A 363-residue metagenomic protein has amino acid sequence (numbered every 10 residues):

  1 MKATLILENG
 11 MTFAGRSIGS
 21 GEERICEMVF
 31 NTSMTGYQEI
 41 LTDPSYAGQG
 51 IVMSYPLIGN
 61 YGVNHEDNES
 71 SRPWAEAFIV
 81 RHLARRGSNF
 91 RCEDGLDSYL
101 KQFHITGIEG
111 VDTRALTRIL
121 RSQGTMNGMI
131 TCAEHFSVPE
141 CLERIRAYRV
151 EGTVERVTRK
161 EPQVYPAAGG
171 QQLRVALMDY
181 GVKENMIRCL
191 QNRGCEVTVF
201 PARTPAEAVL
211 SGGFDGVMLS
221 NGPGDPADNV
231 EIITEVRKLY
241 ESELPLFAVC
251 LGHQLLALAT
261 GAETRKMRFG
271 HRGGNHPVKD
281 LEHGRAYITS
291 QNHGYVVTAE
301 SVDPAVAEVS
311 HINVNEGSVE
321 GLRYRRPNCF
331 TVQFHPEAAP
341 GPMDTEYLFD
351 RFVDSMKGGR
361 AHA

Functional and structural regions predicted by a protein language model:
M1-E207, G212, P226, A339 (+1 more regions): RNA-binding accessory domains that recognize and position tRNA/RNA substrates
T106, R174, P245-F247, E263 (+1 more regions): Proline-centered loop/turn at the N-terminus of a beta-strand
G169-V175, H283-A286, Y324-C329: Beta-strand-turn-beta hairpins that frame and shape the catalytic cleft of phosphate-ester-processing enzymes
Q172-A176, E196, P245, I288 (+1 more regions): Residues that mark the start of a beta-strand
R174-D179, T289-S290, F330-F334: Active-site-proximal beta-strand elements of phosphoester/diester hydrolases
S211, G216, N221-Q291, V296-A299 (+1 more regions): Cysteine-nucleophile active-site neighborhood
R285-R326, A363: Catalytic beta-strand/loop cores that center a nucleophilic Ser/Cys/Thr and support acyl-enzyme chemistry
G321-A363: A glycine-centered loop/beta-turn motif at secondary-structure junctions
